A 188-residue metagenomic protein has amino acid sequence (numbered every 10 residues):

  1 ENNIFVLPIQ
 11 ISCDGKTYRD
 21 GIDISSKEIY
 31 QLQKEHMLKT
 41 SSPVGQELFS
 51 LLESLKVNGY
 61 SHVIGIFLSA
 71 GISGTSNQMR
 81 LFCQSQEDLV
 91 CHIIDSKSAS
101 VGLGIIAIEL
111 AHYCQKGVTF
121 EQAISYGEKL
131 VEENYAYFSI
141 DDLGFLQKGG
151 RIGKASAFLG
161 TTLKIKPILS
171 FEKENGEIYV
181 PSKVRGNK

Functional and structural regions predicted by a protein language model:
E1-E47, S54: N-terminal glycine-rich anion-binding loop in soluble enzyme alpha/beta folds
N2-K16, N58, H62, G71-H92 (+1 more regions): Mixed-charge interfacial surface used for oligomerization/domain docking and macromolecular partner engagement
F49-S61: Glycine-rich phosphate/diphosphate-binding loops that line cofactor/substrate pockets in enzymes
